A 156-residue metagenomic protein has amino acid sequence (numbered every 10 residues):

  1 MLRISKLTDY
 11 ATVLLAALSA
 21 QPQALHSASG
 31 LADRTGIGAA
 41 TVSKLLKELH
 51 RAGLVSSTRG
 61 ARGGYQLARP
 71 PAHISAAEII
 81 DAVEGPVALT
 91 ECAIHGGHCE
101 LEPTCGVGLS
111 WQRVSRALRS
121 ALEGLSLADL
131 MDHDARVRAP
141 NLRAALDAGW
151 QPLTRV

Functional and structural regions predicted by a protein language model:
S19-Q23, R69-P70: Short helix-capping/hinge SLiMs at alpha-helix to coil transitions
H26-G36: A short alpha-helical element within helix-turn-helix/winged-helix DNA-binding domains across DNA-binding proteins
D33, H50-R51: Alpha-helical residues within the helix-turn-helix
G38-T41: Short coil turns linking two alpha-helices in DNA-binding domains
G53-A68: Beta-hairpin "wing" of winged helix-turn-helix
P71-G96, V107-A117: Conserved segment of winged-helix/HTH DNA-binding domains
H98-V156: C-terminal regulatory/oligomerization modules of transcriptional regulators
